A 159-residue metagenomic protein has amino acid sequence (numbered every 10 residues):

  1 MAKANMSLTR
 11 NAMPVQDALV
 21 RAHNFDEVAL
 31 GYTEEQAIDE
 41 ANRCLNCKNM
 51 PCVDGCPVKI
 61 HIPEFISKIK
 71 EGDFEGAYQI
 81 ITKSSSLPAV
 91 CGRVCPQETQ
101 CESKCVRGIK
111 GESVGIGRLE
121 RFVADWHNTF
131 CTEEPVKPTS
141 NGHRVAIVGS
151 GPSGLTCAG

Functional and structural regions predicted by a protein language model:
M1-R144: Ferredoxin-type iron-sulfur electron-transfer modules and their immediate structural context
H143-G159: N-terminal Rossmann-like FAD-binding beta1-loop-alpha1 element of flavoenzymes
